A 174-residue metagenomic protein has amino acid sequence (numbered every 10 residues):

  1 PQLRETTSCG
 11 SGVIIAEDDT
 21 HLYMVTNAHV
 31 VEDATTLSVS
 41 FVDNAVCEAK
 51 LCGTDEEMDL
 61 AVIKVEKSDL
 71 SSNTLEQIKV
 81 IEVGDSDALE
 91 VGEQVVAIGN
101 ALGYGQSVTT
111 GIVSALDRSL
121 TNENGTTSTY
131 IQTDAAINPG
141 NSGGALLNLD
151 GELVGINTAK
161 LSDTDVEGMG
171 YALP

Functional and structural regions predicted by a protein language model:
P1-P174: Serine-dependent protease modules
